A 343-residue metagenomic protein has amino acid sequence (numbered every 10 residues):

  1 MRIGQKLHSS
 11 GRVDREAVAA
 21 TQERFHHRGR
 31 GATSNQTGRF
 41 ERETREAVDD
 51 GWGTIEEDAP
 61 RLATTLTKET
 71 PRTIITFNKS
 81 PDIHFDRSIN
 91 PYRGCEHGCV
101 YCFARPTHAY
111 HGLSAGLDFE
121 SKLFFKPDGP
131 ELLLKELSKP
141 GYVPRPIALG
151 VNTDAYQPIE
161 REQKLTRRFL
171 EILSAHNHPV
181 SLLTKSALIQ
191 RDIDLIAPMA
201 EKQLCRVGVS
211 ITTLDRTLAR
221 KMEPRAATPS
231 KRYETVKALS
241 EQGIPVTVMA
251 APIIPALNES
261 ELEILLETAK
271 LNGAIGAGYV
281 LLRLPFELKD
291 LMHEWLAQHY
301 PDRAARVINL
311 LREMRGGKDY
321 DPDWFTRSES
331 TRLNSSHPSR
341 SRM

Functional and structural regions predicted by a protein language model:
M1-T70, T76-F77, E259-S335, R340-M343: Auxiliary Fe-S-binding modules of radical SAM enzymes
E56-R93, H97-G208, T212-R220, P229-E241: Conserved Radical SAM active-site core
S181, T247, A277-Y279: Short hydrophobic alpha-helical runs that function as membrane-insertion/retention elements
A187-Q190, I254-E263: Active-site glycine- and acidic-residue-rich loops that bind and position anionic ligands or nucleotide-like cofactors
E201-L204, P245, N272-I275: Glycine-enriched alpha-helix->loop->beta-strand junction motifs that scaffold or abut catalytic
L214-R216, M222-R225, A238-E259, L282-L284 (+1 more regions): Conserved strand-turn element in the central/C-terminal portion of the radical SAM core barrel that lines
S230-K237, A251, E263-N272: Internal, well-ordered alpha-helical scaffold/interface segments that support domain packing or protein-protein contacts
